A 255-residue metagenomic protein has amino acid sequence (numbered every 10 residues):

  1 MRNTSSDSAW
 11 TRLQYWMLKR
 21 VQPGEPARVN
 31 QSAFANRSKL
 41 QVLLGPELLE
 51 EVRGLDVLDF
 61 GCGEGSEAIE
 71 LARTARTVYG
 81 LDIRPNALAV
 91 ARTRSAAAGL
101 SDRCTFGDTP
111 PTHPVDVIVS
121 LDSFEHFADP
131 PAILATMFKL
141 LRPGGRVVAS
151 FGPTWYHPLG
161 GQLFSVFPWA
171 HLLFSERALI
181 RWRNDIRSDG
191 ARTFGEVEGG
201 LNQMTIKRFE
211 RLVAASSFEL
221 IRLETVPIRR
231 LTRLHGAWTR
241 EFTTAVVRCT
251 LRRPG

Functional and structural regions predicted by a protein language model:
M1-H113, V117-L121, L134, E196-V197 (+3 more regions): Conserved N-terminal segment of class I S-adenosyl-L-methionine
D122-H126: Short catalytic micro-motifs in class I SAM-dependent methyltransferases
A128-K139, R146-T250: S-adenosyl-L-methionine-dependent methyltransferase catalytic module, highlighting the catalytic core
